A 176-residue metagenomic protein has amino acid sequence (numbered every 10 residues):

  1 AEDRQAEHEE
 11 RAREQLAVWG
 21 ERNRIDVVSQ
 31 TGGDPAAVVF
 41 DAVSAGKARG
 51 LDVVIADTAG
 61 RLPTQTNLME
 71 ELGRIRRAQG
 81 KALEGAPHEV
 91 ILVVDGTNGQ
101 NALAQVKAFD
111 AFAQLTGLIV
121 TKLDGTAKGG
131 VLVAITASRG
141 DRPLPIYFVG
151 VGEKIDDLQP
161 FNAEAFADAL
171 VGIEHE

Functional and structural regions predicted by a protein language model:
A1-E2, V94: Short beta-strand/turn micro-motifs composed of small residues that flank or help shape donor/cofactor-binding pockets
E2-E89, A113-L115, T126, G130-V131 (+1 more regions): Nucleotide-state-sensitive switch-loop elements of NTP-binding domains
L62-E70, L92-K107: P-loop NTPase motor core
I75-R77, A102-V120: Active-site/ligand-binding-proximal alpha/beta "capping" segment
T97-G99, L123-T126: Short Gly/Pro-enriched loop/turn and capping motifs at secondary-structure junctions
